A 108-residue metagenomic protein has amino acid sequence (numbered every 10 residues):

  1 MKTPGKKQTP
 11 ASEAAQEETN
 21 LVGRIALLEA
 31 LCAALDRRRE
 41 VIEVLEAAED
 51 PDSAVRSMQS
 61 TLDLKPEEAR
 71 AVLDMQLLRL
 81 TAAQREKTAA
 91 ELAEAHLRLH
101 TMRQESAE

Functional and structural regions predicted by a protein language model:
M1-E108: C-terminal interaction appendages of subunits in large macromolecular complexes
